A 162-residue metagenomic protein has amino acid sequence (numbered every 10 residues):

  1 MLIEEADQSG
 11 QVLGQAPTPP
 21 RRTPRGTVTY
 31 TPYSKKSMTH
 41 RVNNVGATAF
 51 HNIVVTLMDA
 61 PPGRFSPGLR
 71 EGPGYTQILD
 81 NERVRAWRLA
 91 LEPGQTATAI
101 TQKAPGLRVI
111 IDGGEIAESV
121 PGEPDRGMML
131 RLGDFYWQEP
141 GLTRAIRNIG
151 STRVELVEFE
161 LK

Functional and structural regions predicted by a protein language model:
M1-A6, T23-R25, W87, I110-G114 (+3 more regions): Beta-strand-enriched cores of mature, soluble protein domains
M1-G14, Q102-G122, L132: Glycine- and acidic-residue-biased ligand/ion/polar-headgroup-sensing regions
M1-I3, R70-R108, E158-F159: A short glycine-rich, His/Asp/Glu-containing loop-to-beta-strand
Q8-K35, G122-G141: Short acidic-glycine-tyrosine-enriched beta hairpin
R21, R41-N44, L89, A97-Q102 (+3 more regions): Short histidine-centered beta-strand/loop micro-motifs that create catalytic or ligand/metal-coordination sites
P32-E92: Surface-exposed beta-loop interaction hotspot
K35-M58, G113, P140-K162: Ligand-binding loop in jelly-roll beta-barrel domains
